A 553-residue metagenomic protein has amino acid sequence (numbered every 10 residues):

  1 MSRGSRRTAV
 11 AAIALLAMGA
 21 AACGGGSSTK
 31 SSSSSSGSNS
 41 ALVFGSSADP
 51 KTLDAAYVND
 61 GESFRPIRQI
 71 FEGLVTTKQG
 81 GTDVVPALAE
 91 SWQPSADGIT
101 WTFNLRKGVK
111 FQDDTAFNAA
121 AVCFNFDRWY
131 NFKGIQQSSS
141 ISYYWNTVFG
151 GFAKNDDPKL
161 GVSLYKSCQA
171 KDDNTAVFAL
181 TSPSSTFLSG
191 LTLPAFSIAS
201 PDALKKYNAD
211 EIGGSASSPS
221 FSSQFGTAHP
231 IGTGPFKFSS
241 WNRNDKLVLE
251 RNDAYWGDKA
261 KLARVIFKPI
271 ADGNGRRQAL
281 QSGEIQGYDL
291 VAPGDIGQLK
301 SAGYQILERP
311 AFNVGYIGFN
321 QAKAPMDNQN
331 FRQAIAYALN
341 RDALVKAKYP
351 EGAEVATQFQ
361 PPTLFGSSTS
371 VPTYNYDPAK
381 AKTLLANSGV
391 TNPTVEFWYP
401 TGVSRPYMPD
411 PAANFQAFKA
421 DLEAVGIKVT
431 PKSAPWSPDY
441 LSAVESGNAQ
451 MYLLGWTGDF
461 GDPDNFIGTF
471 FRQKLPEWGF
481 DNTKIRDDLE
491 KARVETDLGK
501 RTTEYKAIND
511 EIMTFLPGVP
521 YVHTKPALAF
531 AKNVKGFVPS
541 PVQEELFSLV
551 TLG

Functional and structural regions predicted by a protein language model:
G19-A22: C-terminal motif of bacterial Sec signal peptides marking the signal peptidase cleavage site
G45-A96, D127, I231-G232: N-terminal lobe/hinge region of extracytoplasmic solute-binding protein
Q79, P183-T186, T192-D258, R264: Gly/Pro-rich hinge or "lid" segments in bacterial periplasmic/extracellular proteins
E90-I141, V177, P325: Aromatic- and charge-enriched surface segment that lines or borders ligand/interaction sites
S138-I212: Surface-exposed binding/hinge segments that line and control ligand-binding clefts or catalytic entry sites
Q224-T227, W241-R243, V248, N252-Q298 (+1 more regions): Ligand-site clamp/hinge motif
S239, R251, D327-A420, A424 (+1 more regions): Append "and occasionally in soluble cytosolic enzymes with long acidic Gly/Pro-rich linkers
N242, A338-G366, D410-K419, D439-G553: Detector for C-terminal structural segments
